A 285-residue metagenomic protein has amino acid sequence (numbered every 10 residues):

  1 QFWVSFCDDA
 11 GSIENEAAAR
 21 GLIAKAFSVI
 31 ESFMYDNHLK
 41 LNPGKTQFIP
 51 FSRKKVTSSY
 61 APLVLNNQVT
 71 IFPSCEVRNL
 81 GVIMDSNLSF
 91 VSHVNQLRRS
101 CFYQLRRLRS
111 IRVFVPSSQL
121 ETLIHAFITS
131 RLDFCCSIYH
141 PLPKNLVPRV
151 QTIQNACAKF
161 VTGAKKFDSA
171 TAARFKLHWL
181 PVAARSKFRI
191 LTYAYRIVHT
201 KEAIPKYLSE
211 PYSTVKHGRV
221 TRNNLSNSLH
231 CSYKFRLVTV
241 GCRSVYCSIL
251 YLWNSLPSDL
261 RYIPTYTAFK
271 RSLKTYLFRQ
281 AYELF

Functional and structural regions predicted by a protein language model:
Q1-F285: Hydrophobic/basic alpha-helical segments
